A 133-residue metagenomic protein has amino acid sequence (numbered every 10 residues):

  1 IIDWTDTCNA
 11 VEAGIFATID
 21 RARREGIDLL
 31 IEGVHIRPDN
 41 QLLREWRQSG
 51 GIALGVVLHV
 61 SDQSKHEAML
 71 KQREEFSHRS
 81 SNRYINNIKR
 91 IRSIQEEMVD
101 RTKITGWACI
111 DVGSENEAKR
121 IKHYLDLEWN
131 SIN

Functional and structural regions predicted by a protein language model:
I1-I31: Conserved nucleotide-sensing/catalytic segment adjacent to the nucleotide-binding pocket in NTP-handling enzymes
T5-F16, I85-I88, R92-V99: Amphipathic alpha-helical transducer elements in NTP-driven molecular machines
T18-A22, W46, T102: Hydrophobic helix-cap positions at the C-terminus of alpha-helices in RecA-like/P-loop ATPase nucleotide-binding cores
H35-P38, H59-H66, E115-E117: Conserved nucleotide-binding/hydrolysis micro-motifs of P-loop NTPases
L43-G51, Y124-E128: Short, surface-exposed basic-aromatic patches at helix termini and helix-loop junctions that form
S49-L54, T105-W107: Short glycine-/polar-rich loops that comprise or flank the Walker A/P-loop and associated switch/sensor motifs
G51-E97: A glycine- and Lys/Arg-enriched "phosphate-lid" helix/loop adjacent to the NTP-binding pocket of small-molecule kinases
E96-N133: NTP-dependent small-molecule kinase module
